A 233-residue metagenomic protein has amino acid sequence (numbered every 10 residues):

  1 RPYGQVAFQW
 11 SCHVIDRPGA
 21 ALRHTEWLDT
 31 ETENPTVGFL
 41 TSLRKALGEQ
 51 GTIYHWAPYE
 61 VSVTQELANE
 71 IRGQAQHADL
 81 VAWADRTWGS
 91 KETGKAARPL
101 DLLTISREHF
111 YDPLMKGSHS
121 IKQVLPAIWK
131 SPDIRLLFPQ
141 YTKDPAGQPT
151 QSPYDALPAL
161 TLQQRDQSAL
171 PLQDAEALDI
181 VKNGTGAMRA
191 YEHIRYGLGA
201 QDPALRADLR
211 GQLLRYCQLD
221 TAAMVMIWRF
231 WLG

Functional and structural regions predicted by a protein language model:
R1-G233: DEDD superfamily 3′-5′ metal-dependent exonuclease/proofreading module
